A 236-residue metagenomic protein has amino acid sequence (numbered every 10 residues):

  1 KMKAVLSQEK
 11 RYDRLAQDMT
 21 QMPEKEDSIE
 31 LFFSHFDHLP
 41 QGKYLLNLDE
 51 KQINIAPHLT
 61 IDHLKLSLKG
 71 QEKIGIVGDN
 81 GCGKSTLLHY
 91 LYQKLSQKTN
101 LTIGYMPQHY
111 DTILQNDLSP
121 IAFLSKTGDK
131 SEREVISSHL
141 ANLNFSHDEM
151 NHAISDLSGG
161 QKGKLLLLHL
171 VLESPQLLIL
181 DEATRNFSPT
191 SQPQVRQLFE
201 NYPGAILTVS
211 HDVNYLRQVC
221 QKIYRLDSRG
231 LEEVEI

Functional and structural regions predicted by a protein language model:
K1-A56, K69: Coupling and communication elements adjacent to P-loop NTPase active sites across diverse families
L39-I236: ABC ATP-binding cassette signature C-motif
